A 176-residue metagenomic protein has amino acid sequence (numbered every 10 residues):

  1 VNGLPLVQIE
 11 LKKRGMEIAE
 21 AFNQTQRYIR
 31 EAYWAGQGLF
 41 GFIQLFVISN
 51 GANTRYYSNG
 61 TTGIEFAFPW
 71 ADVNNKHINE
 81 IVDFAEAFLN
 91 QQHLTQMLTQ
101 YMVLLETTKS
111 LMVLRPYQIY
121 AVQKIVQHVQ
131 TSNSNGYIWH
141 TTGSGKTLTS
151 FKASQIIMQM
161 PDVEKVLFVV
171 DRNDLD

Functional and structural regions predicted by a protein language model:
V1-V170, D174-L175: ATP-dependent helicase/translocase motor core
